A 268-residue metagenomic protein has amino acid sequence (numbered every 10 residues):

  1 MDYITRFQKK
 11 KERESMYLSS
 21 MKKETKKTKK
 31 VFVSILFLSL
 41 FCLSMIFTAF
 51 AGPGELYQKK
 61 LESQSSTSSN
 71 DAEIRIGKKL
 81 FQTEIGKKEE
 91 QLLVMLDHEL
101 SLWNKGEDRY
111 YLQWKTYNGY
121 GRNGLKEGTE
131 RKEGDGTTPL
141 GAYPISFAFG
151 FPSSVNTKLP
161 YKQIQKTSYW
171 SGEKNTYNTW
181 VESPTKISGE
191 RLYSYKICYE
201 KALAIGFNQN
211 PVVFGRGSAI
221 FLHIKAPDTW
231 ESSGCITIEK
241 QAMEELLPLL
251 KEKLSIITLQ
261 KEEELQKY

Functional and structural regions predicted by a protein language model:
M1-K27: N-terminal Lys/Arg-rich, disordered targeting/topogenic segments
E24-L36: Bacterial N-terminal signal peptides that target proteins for export
I35-M45: Bacterial N-terminal signal peptides
M45-K60: Sec-dependent signal peptide cleavage junction
Y57-S232, M243-L254, T258-Y268: Cell wall/extracellular polymer interaction/catalysis modules
E239: Conserved "landmark" site that anchors the functional core of diverse proteins
